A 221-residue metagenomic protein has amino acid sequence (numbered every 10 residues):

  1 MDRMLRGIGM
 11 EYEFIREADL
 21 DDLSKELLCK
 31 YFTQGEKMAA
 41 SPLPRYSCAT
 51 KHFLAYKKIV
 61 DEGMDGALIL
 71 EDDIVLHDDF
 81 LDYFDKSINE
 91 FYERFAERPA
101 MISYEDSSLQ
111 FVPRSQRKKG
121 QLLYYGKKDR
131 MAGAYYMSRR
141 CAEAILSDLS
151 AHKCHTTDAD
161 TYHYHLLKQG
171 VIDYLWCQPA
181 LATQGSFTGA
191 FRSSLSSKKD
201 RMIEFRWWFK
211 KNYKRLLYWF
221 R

Functional and structural regions predicted by a protein language model:
M1-L70, I74-R221: An acidic/histidine-cluster motif and surrounding catalytic segment that typifies divalent-metal-assisted enzyme active
